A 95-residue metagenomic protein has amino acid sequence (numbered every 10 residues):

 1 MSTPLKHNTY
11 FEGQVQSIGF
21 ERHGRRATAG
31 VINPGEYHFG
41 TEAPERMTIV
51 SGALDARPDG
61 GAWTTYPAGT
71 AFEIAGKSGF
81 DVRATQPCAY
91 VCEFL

Functional and structural regions predicted by a protein language model:
M1-R22: Transition segment at domain starts
G13, E21-E42, Y66-G76: Conserved short histidine dyad/triad with adjacent acidic residue
F39, A56, V91-C92: Short hydrophobic/aromatic-rich beta-strand segments that constitute the beta-sheet cores of beta-sandwich/beta-barrel
A43-D55, D59: Glycine- and acidic-residue-biased ligand/ion/polar-headgroup-sensing regions
A75-L95: Ligand-binding loop in jelly-roll beta-barrel domains
